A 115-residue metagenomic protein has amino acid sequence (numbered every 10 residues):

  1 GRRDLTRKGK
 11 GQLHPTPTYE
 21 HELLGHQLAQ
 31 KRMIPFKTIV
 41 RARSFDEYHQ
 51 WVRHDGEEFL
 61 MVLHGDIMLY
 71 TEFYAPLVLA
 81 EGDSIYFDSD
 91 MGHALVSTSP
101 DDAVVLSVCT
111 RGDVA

Functional and structural regions predicted by a protein language model:
T6-Q50, V108, G112-D113: A short glycine-rich, His/Asp/Glu-containing loop-to-beta-strand
L13, W51-V52, F59, P76-L77 (+1 more regions): Short secondary-structure boundary/capping segments
Y19, A80-E81, S89-A115: Ligand-binding loop in jelly-roll beta-barrel domains
L24, F73-D88: Short acidic-glycine-tyrosine-enriched beta hairpin
K31-R32, D55-G56, D102: Short acidic/glycine-enriched loop/turn segments that link adjacent beta-strands
I39-R41, V52-L69: Short, conserved beta-strand element in jelly-roll/cupin
E47-H54, T71, V96-T98: Short histidine-centered beta-strand/loop micro-motifs that create catalytic or ligand/metal-coordination sites
E57, H64-D66, Y74, D90-G92 (+1 more regions): A generic structural motif
